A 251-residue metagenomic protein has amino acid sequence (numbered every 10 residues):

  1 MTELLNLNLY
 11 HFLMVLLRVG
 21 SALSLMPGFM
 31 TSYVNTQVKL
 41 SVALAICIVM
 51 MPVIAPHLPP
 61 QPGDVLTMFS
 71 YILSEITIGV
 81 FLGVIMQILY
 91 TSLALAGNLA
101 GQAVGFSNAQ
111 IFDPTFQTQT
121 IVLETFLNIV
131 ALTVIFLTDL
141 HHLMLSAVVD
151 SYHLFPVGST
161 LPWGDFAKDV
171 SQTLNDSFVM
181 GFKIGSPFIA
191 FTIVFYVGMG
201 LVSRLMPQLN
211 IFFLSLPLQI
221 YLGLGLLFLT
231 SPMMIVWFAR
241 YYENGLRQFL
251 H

Functional and structural regions predicted by a protein language model:
M1-H251: Hydrophobic alpha-helical segments and their helix-loop boundaries in membrane and membrane-proximal proteins
